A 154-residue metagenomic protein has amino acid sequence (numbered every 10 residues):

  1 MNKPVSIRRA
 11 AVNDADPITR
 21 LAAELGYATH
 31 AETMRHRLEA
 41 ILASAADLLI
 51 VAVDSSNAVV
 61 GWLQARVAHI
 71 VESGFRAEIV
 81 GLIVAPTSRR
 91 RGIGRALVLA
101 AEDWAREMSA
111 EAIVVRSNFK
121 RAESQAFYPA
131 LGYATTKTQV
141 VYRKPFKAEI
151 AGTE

Functional and structural regions predicted by a protein language model:
M1-N13, A148-E154: Conserved N-terminal entry element of GNAT/NAT acetyltransferase domains
R9-D16, R20-F75, V80, A85 (+2 more regions): Acetyl-CoA-dependent GNAT
D14, A45, G81-I83, T87 (+4 more regions): Conserved functional loop/turn residues at catalytic and ligand-binding sites
V84, R90-D103, A126, A130: Conserved acetyl-CoA-binding loop-helix of GNAT-fold acetyltransferases
V98, A105-S117: Conserved GNAT acetyl-CoA-binding A-motif
V115-S124, R143: Conserved beta-strand-loop-alpha-helix junction that forms the acyl-donor binding cleft
P129-T138: Conserved acetyl-CoA-binding loop of GNAT-fold acetyltransferases
T138-K147: Active-site/acyl-donor-binding loops of N-acyltransferases
